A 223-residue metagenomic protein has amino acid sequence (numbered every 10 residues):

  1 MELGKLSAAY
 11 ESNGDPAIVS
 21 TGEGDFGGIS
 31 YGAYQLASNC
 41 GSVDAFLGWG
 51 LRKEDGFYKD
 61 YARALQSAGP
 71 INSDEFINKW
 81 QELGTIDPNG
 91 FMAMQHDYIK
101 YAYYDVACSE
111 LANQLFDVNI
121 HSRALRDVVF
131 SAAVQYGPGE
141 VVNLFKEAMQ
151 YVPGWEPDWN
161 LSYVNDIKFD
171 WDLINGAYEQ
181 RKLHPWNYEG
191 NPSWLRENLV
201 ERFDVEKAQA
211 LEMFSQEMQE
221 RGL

Functional and structural regions predicted by a protein language model:
M1-F116, A124-L223: Cell-wall polysaccharide-cleaving catalytic domain and substrate-binding groove, primarily in peptidoglycan/chitin
